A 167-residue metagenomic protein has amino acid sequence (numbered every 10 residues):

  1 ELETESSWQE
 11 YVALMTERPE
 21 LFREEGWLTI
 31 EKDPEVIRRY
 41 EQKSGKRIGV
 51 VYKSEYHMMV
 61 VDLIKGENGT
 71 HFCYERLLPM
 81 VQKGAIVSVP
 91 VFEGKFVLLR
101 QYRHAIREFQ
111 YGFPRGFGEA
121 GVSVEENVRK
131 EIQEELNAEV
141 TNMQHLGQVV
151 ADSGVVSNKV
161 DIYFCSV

Functional and structural regions predicted by a protein language model:
E1-Y56, S88: Alpha-helical and coiled-coil interaction segments, frequently adjacent to or embedded within charge-biased
G45-V87, F92: Acidic, metal-coordinating catalytic segment for phosphate/diphosphate chemistry, firing primarily on the Nudix
S54, A105, S153-V155: Short glycine/serine/proline-enriched coil/turn segments at secondary-structure junctions
L63-N68, D152-V167: Active-site-adjacent beta-strand/loop module that shapes the phosphate/pyrophosphate-binding cleft
L77-K130: Conserved Nudix-box catalytic region and its N-terminal flanking loop in Nudix hydrolases and closely related
L77-L78, G147-D152: Short, solvent-exposed loop/turn elements at beta->coil junctions and helix N-caps that rim active or binding pockets
E139-L146: A short coil-to-beta-strand element that immediately follows conserved catalytic motifs
